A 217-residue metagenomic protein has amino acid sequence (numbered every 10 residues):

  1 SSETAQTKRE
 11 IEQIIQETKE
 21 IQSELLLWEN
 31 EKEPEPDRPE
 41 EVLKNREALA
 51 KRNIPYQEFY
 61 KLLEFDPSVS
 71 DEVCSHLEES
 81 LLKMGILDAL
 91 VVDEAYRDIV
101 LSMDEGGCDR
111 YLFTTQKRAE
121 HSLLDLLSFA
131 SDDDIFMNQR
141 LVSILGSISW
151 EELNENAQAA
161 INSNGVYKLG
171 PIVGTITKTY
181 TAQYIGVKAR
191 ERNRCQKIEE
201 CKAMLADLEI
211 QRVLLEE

Functional and structural regions predicted by a protein language model:
S1-K44: Extended, EK/Q-rich alpha-helical coiled-coil segments that serve as long dimerization/scaffolding arms in large
A5, E12, K19, E199 (+2 more regions): Residue-level encoding of the coiled-coil heptad register
E41-I210: Hinge-like oligomerization/junction regions that interrupt long coiled-coil arms in large cytoskeletal
